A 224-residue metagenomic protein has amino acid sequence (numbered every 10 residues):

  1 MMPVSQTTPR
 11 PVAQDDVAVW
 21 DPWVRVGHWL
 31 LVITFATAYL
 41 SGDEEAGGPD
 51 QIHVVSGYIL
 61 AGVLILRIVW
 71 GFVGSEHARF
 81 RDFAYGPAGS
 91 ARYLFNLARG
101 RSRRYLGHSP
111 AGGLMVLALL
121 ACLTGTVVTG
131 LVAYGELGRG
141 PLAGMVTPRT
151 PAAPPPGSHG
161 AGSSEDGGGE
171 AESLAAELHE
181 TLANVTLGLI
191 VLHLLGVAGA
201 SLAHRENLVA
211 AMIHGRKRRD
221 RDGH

Functional and structural regions predicted by a protein language model:
M1-H224: Membrane-embedded alpha-helical bundles that constitute the cytochrome b-like, heme-associated redox core of multi-pass
